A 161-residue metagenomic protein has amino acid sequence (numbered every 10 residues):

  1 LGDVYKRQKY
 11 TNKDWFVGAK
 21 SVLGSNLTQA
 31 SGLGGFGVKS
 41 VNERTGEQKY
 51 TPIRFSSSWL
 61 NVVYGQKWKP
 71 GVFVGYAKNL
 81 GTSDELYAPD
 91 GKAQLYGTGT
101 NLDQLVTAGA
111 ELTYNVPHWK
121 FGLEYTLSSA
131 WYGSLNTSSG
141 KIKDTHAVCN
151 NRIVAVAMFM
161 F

Functional and structural regions predicted by a protein language model:
L1-Y5: Short, small-residue-biased leader/transition segments that mark boundaries at the very start of proteins
K6-Y10, S58-Y64, A110-Y114, L123-Y125 (+1 more regions): Residues on the lipid-exposed face of transmembrane beta-strands in outer-membrane beta-barrel proteins
K9-G35, S40, Y64: Oxyanion-binding "anion nests"
T11, Y50-F55, T100-Q104, T113-N115 (+1 more regions): Short sequence motifs at beta-strands and strand-loop junctions characteristic of Gram-negative outer-membrane
K13-V17, S56, Q66-P70, P117-W119 (+1 more regions): Outer-envelope beta-barrel architecture signal
A19-S25, V72-K78, A108-A110, L123-L127 (+1 more regions): Transmembrane beta-barrel strands of outer-membrane/channel proteins
Q29-V38, E43-T45, G81-T98, L102-D103 (+2 more regions): Outer-membrane beta-barrel translocator domains and adjoining extracellular loop/strand segments of Gram-negative
A147-F161: Outer-membrane beta-barrel "beta-signal"
